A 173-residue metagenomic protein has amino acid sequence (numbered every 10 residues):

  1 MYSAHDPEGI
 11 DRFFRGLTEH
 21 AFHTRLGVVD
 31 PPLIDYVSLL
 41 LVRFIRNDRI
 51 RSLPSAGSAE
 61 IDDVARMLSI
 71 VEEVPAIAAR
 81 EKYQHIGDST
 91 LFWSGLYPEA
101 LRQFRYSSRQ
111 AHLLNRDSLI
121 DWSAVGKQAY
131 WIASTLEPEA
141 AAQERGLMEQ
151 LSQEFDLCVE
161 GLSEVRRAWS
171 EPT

Functional and structural regions predicted by a protein language model:
M1-G161: Long, non-catalytic protein-protein interaction scaffolds
P172-T173: Helix-rich, well-folded core regions that mediate interactions or catalysis
